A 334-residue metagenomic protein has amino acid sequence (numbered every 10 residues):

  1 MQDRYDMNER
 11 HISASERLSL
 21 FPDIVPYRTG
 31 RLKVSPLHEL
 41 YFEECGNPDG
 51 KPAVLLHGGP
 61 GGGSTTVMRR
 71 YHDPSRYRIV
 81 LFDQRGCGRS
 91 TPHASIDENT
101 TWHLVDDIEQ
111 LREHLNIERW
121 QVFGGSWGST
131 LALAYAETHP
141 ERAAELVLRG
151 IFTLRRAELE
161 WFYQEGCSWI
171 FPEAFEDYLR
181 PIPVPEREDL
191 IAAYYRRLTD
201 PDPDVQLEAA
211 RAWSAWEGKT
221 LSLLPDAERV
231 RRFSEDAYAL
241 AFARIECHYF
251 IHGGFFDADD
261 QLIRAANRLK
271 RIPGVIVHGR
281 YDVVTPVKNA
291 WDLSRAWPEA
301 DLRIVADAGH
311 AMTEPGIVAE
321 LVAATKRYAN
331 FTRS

Functional and structural regions predicted by a protein language model:
R17-L40, E44, E246: N-terminal cap/lid segment of alpha/beta-hydrolase-fold proteins
V34-P92: Conserved HGGG/HGGXW glycine-rich cap/lid loop of the alpha/beta-hydrolase fold
W102-W120: Conserved acidic catalytic loop of the alpha/beta-hydrolase fold
E118-A157: Conserved hydrolase catalytic core segment
A143-Y194: A catalytic-pocket lid/entrance helix-loop region that shapes and gates access to the active site across common
L269-K270, I276-H278: Short beta-strand/loop motif that positions the catalytic acidic residue of the alpha/beta-hydrolase fold
V283-N289: Conserved alpha/beta-hydrolase "acid-adjacent" motif
A300-S334: Catalytic active-site module of serine/aspartate enzymes centered on a nucleophile-bearing elbow/loop
